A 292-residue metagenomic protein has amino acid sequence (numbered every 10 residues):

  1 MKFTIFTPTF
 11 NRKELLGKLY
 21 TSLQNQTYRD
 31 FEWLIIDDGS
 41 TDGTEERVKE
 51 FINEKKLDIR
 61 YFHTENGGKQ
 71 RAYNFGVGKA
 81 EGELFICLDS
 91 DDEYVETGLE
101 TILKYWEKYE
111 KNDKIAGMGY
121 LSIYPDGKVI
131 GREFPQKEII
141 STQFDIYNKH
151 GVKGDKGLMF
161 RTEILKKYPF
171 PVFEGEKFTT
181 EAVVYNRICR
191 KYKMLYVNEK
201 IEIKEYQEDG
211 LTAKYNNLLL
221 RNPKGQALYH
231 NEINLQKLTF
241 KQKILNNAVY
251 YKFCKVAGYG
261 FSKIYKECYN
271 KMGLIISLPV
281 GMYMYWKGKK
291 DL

Functional and structural regions predicted by a protein language model:
N11-N25: Short, well-formed alpha-helical segments that are part of the catalytic scaffolds of diverse glycosyltransferases
S22, D37-E46, D89: A conserved acidic beta->alpha catalytic loop
F31-G39, R60-T64: Short beta-strand/loop segment that forms part of the nucleotide-sugar
T64-A80: Glycine-rich, basic loop-to-helix element that forms the pyrophosphate-binding segment of sugar-nucleotide handling
F85: Short aromatic/hydrophobic "clamp" motif used to bind/position activated sugar donors
T97-R132: Conserved donor NDP-sugar-binding/catalytic core segment of glycosyltransferases
K128-A213: Conserved nucleotide-sugar donor-binding catalytic segment
E202-Q207, K214-F240: Catalytic core of nucleotide-sugar-dependent glycosyltransferases
